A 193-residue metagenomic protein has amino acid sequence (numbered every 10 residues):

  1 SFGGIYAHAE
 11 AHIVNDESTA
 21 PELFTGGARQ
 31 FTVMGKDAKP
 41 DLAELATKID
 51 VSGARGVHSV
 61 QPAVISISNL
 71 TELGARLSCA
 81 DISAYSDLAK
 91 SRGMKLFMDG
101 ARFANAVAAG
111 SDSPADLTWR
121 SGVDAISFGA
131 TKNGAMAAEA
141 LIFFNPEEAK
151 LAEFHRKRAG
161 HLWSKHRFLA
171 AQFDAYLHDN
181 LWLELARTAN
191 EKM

Functional and structural regions predicted by a protein language model:
S1-M193: Conserved PLP-enzyme active-site core in the AAT-like
